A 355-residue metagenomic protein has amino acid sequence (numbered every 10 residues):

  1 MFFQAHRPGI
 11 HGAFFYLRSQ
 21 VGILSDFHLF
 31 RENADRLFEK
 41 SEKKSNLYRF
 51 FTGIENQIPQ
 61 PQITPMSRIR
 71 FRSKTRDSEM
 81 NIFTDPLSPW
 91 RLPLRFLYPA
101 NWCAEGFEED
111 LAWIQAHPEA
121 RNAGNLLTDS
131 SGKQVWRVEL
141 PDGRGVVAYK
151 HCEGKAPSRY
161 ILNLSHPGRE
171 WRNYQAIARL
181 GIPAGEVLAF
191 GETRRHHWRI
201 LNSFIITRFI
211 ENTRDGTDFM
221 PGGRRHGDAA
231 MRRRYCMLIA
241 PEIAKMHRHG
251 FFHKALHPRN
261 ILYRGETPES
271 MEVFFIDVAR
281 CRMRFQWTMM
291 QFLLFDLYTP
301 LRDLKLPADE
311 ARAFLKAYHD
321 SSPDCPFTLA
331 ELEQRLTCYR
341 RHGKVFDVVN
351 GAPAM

Functional and structural regions predicted by a protein language model:
H6, G12, L17, L29 (+3 more regions): Short, low-complexity, charge-dense intrinsically disordered segments
E79-A123: Juxta-kinase regulatory segment immediately upstream of eukaryotic protein kinase catalytic domains
W113-R214, R248-H249: Conserved ATP-binding subdomain of kinase catalytic cores across diverse folds
N173-A176, L180-P183, T213, F219-K254: Conserved kinase catalytic-core helix
E211, P258, R280: Short, glycine/acidic-enriched loop or turn micro-motifs at the edges of active sites
L256, I261-Y263: Hydrophobic residue at the +6 position relative to the catalytic HRD Asp in the kinase catalytic loop
Y263-E269: Activation-loop N-terminal segment of eukaryotic-like protein kinases
M271-G351: C-lobe/activation-segment region of protein kinase-like
